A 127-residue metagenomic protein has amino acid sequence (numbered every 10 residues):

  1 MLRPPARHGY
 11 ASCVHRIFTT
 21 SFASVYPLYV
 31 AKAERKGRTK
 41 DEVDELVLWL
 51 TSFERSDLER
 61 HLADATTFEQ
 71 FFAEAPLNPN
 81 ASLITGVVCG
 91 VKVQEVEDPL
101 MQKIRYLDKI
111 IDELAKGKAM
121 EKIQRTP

Functional and structural regions predicted by a protein language model:
G9-P127: A charge-rich, low-complexity, intrinsically flexible signal that marks solvent-exposed coils, linkers, repeats
